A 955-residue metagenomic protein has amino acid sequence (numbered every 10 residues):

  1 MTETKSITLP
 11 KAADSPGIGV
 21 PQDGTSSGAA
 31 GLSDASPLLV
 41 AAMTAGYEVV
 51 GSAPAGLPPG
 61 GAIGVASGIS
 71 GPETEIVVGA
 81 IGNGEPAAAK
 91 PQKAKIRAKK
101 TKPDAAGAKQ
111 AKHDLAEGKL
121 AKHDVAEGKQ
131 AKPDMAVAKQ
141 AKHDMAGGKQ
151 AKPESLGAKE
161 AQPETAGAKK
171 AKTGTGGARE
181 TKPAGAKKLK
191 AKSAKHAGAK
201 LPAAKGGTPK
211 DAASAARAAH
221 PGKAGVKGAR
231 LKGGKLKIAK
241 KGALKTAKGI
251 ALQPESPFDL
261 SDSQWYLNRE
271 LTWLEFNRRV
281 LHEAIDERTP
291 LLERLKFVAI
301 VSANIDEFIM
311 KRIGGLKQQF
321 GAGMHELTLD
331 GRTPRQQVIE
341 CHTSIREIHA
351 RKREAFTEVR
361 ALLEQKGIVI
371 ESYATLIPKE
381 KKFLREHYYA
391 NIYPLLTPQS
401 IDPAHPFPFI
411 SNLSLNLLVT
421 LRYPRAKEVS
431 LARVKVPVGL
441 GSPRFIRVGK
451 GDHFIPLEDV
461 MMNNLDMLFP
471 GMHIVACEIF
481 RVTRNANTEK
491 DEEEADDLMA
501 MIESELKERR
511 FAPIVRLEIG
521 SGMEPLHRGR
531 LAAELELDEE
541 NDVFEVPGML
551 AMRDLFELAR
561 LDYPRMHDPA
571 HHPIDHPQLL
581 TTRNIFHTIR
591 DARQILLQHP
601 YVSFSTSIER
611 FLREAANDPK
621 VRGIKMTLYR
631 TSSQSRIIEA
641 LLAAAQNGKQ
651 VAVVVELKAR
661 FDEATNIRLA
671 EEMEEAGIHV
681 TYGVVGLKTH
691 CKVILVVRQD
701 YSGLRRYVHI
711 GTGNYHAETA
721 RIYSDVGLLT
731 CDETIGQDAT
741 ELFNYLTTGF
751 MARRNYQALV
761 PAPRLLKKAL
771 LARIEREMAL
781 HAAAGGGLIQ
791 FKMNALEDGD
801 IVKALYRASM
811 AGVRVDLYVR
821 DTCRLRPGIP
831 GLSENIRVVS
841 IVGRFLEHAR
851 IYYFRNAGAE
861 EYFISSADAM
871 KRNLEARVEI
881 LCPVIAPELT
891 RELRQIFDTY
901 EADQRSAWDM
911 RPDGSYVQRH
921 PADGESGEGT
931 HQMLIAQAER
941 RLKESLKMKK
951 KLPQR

Functional and structural regions predicted by a protein language model:
T2-G24, G28-G51, G64-G68, E73-G79 (+11 more regions): N-terminal localization/anchoring segments of enzymes in phospholipid and broader phosphate metabolism
A42, T74-E75, N83, K109 (+2 more regions): Positively charged, lysine/arginine-rich intrinsically disordered segments
P91-I96, K100-A213, A218-I238: Long, intrinsically disordered low-complexity tandem-repeat regions enriched in serine/threonine/proline and other
I801: Polyanion-binding catalytic cores of nucleic-acid enzymes and NTP/SAM-utilizing transferases
R814-Y818: Hydrophobic alpha/beta core scaffold segments
